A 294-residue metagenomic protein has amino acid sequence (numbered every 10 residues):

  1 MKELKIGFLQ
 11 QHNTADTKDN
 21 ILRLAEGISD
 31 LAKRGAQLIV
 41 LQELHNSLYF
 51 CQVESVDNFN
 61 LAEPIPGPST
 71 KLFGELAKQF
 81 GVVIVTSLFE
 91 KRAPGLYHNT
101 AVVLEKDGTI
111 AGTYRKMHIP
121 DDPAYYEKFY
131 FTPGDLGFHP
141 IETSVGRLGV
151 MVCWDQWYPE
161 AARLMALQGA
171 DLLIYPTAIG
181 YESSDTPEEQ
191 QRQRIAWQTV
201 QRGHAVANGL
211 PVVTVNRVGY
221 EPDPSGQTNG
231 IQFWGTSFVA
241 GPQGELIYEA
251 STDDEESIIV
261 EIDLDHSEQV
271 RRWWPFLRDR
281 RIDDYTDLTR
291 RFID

Functional and structural regions predicted by a protein language model:
E3-A15, N20, T100, T113 (+3 more regions): Active-site-proximal beta-strand elements of phosphoester/diester hydrolases
T17-K18, L22, E26-K106, T113 (+1 more regions): Cys-nucleophile CN-hydrolase/nitrilase-fold catalytic domain and related Cys-dependent amidase chemistry that acts on
A62-V85, C153-E256: CN hydrolase (nitrilase-like) catalytic-core segments centered on the catalytic cysteine and neighboring Lys/Glu
T86-L88, T100-V103, H139, S237-V239 (+1 more regions): Short beta-strand scaffold segments in enzyme catalytic cores
T100, T113-R115, E249-S251, I259: Residue-level detector of high-confidence beta-strand sites
V103-A111, A240-I247: Short, glycine-anchored, charge-dense loop/turn motifs used at functional sites
K116-Y130, D254-R271: A short, polar/charged loop-to-alpha-helix boundary motif
F138-Q168, T177, S267-D294: Cysteine/selenocysteine-centered motifs that mediate thiol-based redox chemistry or coordinate metal-sulfur cofactors
